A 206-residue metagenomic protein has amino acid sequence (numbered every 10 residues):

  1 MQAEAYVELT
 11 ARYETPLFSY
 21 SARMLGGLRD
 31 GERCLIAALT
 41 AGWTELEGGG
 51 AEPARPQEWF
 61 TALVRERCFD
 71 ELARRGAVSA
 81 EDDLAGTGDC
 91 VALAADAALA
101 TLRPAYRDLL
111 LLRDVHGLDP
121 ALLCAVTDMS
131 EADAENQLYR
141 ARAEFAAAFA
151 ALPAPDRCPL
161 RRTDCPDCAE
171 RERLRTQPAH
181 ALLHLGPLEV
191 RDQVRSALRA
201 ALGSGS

Functional and structural regions predicted by a protein language model:
M1-S19, R29, W43: A short, charge-rich alpha-helical start-of-domain segment used by transcription regulators
A11, R113-V115: Short amphipathic helical patch at the helix-1/turn junction of helix-turn-helix
E14, A22, E32-E47, E52-D89 (+2 more regions): Σ70-family region 2.3-2.4 aromatic/basic alpha-helix that recognizes the −10 promoter and nucleates DNA melting
A94-R103, A125: Short amphipathic alpha-helical boundary/capping segments
L109-L110: A short pre-motif secondary-structure segment
T127-D156: DNA-recognition helix of helix-turn-helix
P153-S206: Hydrophobic topogenic segments
